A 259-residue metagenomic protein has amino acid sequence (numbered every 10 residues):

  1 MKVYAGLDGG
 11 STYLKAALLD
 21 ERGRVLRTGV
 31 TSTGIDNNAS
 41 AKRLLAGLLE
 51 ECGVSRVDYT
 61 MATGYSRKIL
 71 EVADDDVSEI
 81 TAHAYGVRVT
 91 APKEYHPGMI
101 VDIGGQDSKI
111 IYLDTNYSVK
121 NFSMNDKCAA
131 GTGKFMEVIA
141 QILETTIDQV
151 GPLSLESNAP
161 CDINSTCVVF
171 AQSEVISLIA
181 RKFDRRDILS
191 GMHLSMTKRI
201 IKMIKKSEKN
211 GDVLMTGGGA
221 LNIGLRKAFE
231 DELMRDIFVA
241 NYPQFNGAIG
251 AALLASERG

Functional and structural regions predicted by a protein language model:
V3-A39, R43, V119-C128: Short glycine-rich, Thr/Ser-proximal phosphate-binding strand/loop in the N-terminal lobe of ATP-dependent enzymes
R27-G34, L49-T81, Y117: Short beta-strand-loop/turn "lid" adjacent to the catalytic site in phosphate-handling enzymes
L45-D58, A91, I200-G211: Phosphate/pyrophosphate-binding loops at sites that engage ATP/ADP/AMP, CoA/4′-phosphopantetheine, polyphosphate
Y65-S66, I204-E232, P243-G247: Glycine-rich phosphate-binding loops at beta-strand->alpha-helix junctions
S66-V101, K109-D114, G250-S256: Conserved phosphate-binding catalytic cores of ATP/NTP-utilizing and phosphoryl-transfer enzymes
Y85-R88, G133-E137, A240-G259: Glycine-rich phosphate-binding/hydrolytic loop that grips phosphoryl groups
T115-A159, L253, E257: Glycine-rich phosphate-binding loop plus the immediately following alpha-helix
A171-K205, Q244: Adenine-nucleotide phosphate-binding core of ATP-dependent small-molecule kinases
